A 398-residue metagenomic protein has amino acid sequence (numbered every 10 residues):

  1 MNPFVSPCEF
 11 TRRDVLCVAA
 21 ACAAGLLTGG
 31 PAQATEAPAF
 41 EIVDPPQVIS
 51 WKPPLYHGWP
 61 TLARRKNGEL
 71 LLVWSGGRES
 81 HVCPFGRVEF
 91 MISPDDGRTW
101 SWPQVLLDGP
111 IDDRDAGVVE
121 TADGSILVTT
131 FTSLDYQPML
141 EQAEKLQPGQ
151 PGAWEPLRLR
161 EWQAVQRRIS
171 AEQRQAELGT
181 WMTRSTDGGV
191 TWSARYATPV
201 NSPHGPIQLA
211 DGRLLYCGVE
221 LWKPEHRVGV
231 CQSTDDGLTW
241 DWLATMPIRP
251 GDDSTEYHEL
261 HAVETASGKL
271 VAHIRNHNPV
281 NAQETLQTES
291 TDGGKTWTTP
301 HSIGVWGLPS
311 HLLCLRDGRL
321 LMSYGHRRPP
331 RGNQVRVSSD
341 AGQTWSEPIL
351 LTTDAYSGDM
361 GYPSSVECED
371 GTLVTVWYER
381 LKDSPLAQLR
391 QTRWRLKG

Functional and structural regions predicted by a protein language model:
M1-F10, C17-G25: N-terminal secretory signal peptides
S6, V18, T28-G29, D211 (+2 more regions): Generic detector of low-complexity/intrinsically disordered segments and short hydrophobic N-terminal stretches
R12-R13, I92: Short, cationic motifs built from Arg/Lys/His that form the positively charged side of catalytic pockets
R13-D14, D115: Positively charged, low-complexity intrinsically disordered regions
L26-A37: Bacterial Sec-dependent signal peptides at the C-terminal "C-region" and cleavage site
T35-G398: Asp-box/BNR beta-propeller blade signature and adjacent active/binding-site loops in extracellular glycan-interacting
